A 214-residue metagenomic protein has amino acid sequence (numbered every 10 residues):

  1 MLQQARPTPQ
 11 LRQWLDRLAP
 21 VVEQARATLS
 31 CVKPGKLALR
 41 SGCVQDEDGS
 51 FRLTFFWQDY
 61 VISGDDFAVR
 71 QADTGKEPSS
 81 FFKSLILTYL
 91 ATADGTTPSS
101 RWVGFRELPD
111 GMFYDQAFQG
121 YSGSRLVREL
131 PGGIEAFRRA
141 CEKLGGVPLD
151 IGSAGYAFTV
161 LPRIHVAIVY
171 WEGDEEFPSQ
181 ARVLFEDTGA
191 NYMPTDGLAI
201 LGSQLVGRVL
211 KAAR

Functional and structural regions predicted by a protein language model:
M1-G49, F82, Y89-L144: Short Lys/Arg-enriched alpha/beta "domain-start" segment
K36-D65, V147-E172: Amphipathic, interaction-prone secondary-structure segments
Q58-S84, W171-D196: Intrinsically disordered, low-complexity regulatory segments enriched in Ser/Thr/Pro and charged residues
A72, K76, V127, A154 (+1 more regions): Short, charged/polar micro-motifs that form catalytic or ligand-binding hotspots
E77-P98, L184-R214: Ampiphathic alpha-helical segments that act as solvent-exposed interaction surfaces
G111, P162-V166, M193, R208-L210: Short alpha-helical interface elements
Y114-S122, V166-G173, L198: Short, charged low-complexity intrinsically disordered segments located at boundaries of structured domains
P131-N191: Conserved binding-pocket/active-site segment within a compact domain
